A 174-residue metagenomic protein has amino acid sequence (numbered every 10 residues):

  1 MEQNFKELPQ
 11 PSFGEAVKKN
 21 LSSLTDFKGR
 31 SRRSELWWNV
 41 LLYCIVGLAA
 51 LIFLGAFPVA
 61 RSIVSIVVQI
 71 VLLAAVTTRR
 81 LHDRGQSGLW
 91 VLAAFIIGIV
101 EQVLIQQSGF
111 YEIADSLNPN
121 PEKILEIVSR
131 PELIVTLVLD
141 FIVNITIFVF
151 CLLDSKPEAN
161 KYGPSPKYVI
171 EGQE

Functional and structural regions predicted by a protein language model:
M1-Y43, Q69, L73-L89, F148-E174: Membrane-interface extramembranous regions at the lipid-water interface
E7-P11, L51, V64, E122: Membrane-targeting and insertion segments and their boundary/processing signals
S34-A75, S87-E112, S129-L152: Hydrophobic alpha-helical transmembrane segments in multi-pass membrane proteins
W90-I96, S116-L117, K123, Y162-Y168: Cytosolic juxtamembrane segments of membrane proteins
Y111-S129: Membrane-interfacial helical/loop segments at transmembrane boundaries in membrane proteins
